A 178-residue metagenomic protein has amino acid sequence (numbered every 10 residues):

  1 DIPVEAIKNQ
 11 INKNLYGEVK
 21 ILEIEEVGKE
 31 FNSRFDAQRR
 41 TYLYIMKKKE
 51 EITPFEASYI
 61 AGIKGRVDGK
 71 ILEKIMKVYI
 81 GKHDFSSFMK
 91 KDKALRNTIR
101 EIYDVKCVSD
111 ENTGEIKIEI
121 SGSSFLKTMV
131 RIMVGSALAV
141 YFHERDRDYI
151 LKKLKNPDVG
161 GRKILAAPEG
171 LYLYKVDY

Functional and structural regions predicted by a protein language model:
D1-Y178: Structured-RNA-binding interfaces characteristic of tRNA pseudouridine synthases
